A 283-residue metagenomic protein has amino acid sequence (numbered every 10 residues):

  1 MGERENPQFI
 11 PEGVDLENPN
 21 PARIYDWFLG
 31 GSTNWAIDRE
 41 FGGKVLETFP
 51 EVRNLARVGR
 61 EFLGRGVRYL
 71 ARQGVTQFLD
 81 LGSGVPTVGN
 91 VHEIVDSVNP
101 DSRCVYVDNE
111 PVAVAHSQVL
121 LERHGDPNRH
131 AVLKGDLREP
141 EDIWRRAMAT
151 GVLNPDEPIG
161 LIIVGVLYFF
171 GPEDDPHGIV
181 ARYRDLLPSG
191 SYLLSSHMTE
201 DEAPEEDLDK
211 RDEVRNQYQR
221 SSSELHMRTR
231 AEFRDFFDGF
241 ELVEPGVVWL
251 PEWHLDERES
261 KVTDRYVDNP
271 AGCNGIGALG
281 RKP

Functional and structural regions predicted by a protein language model:
M1-G135, E139-L153, N274: Rossmann-like AdoMet
G125, P188, D238: Short conserved AdoMet
L137-R138, A147-H177, Y183: A short SAM/SAH-binding and catalytic strip from SAM-dependent methyltransferases
I159-I163, I179-V180, L186-E200: Conserved beta-strand signature within the Rossmann-like core of class I S-adenosyl-L-methionine
R182-Y183, F237: Class I S-adenosylmethionine-dependent transferase superfamily signal
L208-A231: Conserved Class I S-adenosyl-L-methionine
S223-V247: Short alpha-helix
G246, L255-P283: Core SAM-dependent methyltransferase catalytic element
